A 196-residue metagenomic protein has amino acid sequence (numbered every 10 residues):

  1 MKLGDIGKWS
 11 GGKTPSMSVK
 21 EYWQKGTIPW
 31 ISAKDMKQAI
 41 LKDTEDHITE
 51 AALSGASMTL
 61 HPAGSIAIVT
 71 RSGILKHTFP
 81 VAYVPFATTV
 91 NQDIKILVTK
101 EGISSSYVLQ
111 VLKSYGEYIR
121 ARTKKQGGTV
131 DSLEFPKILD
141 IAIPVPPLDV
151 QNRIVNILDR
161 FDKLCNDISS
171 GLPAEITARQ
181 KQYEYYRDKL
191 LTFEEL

Functional and structural regions predicted by a protein language model:
M1-S10, I31-A39, R122-T123, G127 (+4 more regions): The feature marks the first
M1-T14, E175, K181, Y186: Non-catalytic DNA-recognition/assembly elements of restriction-modification systems
L3, I28, G64-A67, L109 (+3 more regions): Short, structured motif recognition centered on aromatic/hydrophobic residues
G4-V19, K34-A63: Sequence-specific dsDNA recognition surfaces
S32, T49-K113: A short beta-sheet element
F86-V90, D162, L172-D188: Short amphipathic alpha-helical linker/capping segments at the junctions of internal repeats and modular domains
T88-K95, Q126-P146: A short glycine-rich beta-alpha junction/loop motif
